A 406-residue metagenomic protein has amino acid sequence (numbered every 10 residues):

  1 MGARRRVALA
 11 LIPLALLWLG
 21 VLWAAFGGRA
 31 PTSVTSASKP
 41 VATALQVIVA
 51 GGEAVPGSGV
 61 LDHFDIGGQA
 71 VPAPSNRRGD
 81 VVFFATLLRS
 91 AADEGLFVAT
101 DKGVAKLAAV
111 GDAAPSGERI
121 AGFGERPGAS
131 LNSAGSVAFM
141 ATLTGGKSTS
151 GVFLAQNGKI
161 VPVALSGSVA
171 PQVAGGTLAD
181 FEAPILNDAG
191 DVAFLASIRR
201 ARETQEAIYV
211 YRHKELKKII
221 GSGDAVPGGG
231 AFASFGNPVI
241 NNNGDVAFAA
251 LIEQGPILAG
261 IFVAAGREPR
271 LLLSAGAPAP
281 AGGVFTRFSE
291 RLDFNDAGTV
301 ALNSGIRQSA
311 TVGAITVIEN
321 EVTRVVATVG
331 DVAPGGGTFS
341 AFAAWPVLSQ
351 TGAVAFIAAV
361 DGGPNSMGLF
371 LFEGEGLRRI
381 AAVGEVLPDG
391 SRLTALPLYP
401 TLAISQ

Functional and structural regions predicted by a protein language model:
M1-L14: N-terminal Sec-pathway targeting helices
A15, L22-W23, V325: N-terminal start and proteolytic maturation junction detector
L19-A42: Bacterial Sec-dependent N-terminal signal peptides
V34-Q406: Conserved "turn/edge" positions that cap or connect secondary-structure elements within repeat/scaffolded domains
